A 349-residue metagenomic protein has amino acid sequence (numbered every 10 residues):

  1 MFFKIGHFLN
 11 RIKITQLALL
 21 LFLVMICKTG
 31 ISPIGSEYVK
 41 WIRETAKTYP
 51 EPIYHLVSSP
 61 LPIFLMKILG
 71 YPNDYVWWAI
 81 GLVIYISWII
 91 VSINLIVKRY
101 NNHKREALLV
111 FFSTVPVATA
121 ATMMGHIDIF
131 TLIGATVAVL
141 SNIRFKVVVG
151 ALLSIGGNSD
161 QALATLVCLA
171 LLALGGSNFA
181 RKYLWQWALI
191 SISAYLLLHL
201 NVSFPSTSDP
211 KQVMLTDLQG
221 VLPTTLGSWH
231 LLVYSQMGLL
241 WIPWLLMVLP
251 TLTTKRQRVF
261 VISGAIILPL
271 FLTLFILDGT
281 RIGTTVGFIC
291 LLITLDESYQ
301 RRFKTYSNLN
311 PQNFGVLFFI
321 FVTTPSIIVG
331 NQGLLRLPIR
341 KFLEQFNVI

Functional and structural regions predicted by a protein language model:
L23-T29, K182-L252: Membrane-lumen/periplasm interface segments of specific transmembrane helices in polyprenyl phosphate-linked
I26-T45, P52-L65, T207, L335: Extracytoplasmic catalytic/substrate-binding loops of multi-pass membrane glycan-assembly enzymes
E51-L82, A164: Short hydrophobic/aromatic helix or loop-helix immediately within or flanking a transmembrane segment in polytopic
I80-N101: Transmembrane-helix motifs of polytopic, lipid-linked glycan transferases
W88-L95, M237-I267: Hydrophobic, aromatic-rich transmembrane alpha-helices and their immediate juxtamembrane boundary segments
V91, I129-G150, C290-I293: Specific aromatic-rich, kink-prone transmembrane helix
L108-I133, G156: Aromatic- and kink-enriched transmembrane "portal" helix at the membrane-lumen/periplasm boundary that abuts
A135-A138, K146-L172, L189-S193, P269-L270: Membrane-interface alpha helices of multi-pass inner-membrane proteins
